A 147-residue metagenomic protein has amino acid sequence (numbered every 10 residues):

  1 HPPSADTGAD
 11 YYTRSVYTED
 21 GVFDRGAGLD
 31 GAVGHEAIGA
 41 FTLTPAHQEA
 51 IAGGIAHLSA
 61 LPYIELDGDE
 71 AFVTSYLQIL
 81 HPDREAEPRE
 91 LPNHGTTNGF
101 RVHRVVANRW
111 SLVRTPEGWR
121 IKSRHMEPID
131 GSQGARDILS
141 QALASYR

Functional and structural regions predicted by a protein language model:
H1-T7: Short, aromatic-enriched amphipathic alpha-helices that serve as compact interaction elements
D10-D83: A solvent-exposed, acidic/Ser-Thr-rich amphipathic alpha-helical stretch
G31, E90-P92, S140-A142: Flexible, surface-exposed loop regions and adjacent strand-edge segments of Gram-negative outer-membrane beta-barrel
L43-A46, Y63-L66, A86, V102-H103 (+2 more regions): A structural signal for the main folded, soluble domain(s) of proteins
E70-T74, T96, F100, V105-D137: Short beta-strand edge/turn micro-motifs at domain boundaries
Q78, P88, D137-L139: Short, surface-exposed, charged loop/turn segments at secondary-structure junctions
E85-T97: Short, surface-exposed loop/helix-turn segments at secondary-structure junctions that function as lids/hinges flanking
G134-R147: Extended, polar beta-sheet/loop recognition surfaces of beta-rich domains that mediate binding to diverse ligands
